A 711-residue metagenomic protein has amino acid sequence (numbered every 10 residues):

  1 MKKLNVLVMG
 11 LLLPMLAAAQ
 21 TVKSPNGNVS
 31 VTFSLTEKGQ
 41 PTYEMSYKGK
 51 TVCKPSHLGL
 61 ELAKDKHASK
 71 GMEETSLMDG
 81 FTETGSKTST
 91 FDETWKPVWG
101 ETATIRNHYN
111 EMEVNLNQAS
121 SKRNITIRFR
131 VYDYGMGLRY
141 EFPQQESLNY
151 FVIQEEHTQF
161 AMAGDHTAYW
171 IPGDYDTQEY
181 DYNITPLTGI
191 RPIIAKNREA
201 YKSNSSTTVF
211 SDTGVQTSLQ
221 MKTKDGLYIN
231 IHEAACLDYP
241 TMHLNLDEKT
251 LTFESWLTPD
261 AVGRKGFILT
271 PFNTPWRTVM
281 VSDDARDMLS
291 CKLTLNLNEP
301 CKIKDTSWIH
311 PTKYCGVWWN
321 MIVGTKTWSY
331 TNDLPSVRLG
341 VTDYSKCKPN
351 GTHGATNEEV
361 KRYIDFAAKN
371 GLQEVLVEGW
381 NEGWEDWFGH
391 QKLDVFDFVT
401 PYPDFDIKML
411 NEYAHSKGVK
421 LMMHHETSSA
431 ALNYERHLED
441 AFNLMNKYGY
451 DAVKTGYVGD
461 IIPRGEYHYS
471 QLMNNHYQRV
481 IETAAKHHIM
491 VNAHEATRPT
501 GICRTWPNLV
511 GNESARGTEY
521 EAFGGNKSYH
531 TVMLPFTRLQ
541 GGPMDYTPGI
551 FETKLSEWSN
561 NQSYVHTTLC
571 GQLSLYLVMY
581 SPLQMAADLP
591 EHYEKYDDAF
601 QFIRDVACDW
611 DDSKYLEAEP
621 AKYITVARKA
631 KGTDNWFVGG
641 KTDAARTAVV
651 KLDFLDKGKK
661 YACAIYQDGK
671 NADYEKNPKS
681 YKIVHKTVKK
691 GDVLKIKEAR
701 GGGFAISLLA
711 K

Functional and structural regions predicted by a protein language model:
M1-T21: Bacterial Sec-dependent N-terminal signal peptides
T21-K304: N-terminal accessory beta-strand-rich subdomains and adjacent acidic, glycine-rich linkers that precede catalytic cores
L269-R362, N370, E374: An acidic-aromatic substrate-binding cleft motif
E359-W380, K447-D451: Catalytic domains of carbohydrate-active enzymes, especially glycoside hydrolases
E378-T568: Aromatic- and carboxylate-enriched substrate-binding clefts and catalytic-loop regions of carbohydrate-active enzymes
C570-E617: Catalytic cores of secreted or luminal carbohydrate-active enzymes
P620-A662, F704-A705: Carbohydrate-binding surface patches
H685-K711: C-terminal beta-strand-rich structural cap/linker in extracellular carbohydrate-active enzymes
